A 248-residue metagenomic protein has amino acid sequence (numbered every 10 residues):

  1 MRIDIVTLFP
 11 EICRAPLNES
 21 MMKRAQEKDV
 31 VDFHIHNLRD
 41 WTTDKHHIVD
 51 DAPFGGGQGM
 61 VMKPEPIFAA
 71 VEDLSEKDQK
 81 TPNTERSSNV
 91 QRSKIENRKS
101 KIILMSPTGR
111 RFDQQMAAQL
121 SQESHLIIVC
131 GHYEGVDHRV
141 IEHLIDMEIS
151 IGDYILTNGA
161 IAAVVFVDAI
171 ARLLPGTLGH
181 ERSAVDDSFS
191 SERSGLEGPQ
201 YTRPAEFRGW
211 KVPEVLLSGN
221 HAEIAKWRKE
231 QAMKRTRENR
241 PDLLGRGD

Functional and structural regions predicted by a protein language model:
R2-D40: Glycine-rich, flexible N-terminal cofactor/catalytic loop recognition
D4-V6, H34-H36, I103, L126-I127 (+1 more regions): Hydrophobic/aromatic beta-strand patches that form the interior of the parallel beta-sheet core in alpha/beta enzyme
N37-I48, Q114-A117: Short, hydrophobic/aliphatic alpha-helical segments
T42-T43, D50, F54-A69: A short aromatic-anchored loop/beta-hairpin motif
K63-E85, N89-I128, H132, H138: S-adenosyl-L-methionine/SAH cofactor-binding core of RNA-modifying enzymes
S106, R182-G198: A short beta-strand-loop-alpha-helix capping motif that often carries His-Thr
V136, V140-A184, F189: Structured adenosyl-cofactor binding patch, chiefly the S-adenosyl-L-methionine
E192-G247: Long, charged alpha-helical interface segments
